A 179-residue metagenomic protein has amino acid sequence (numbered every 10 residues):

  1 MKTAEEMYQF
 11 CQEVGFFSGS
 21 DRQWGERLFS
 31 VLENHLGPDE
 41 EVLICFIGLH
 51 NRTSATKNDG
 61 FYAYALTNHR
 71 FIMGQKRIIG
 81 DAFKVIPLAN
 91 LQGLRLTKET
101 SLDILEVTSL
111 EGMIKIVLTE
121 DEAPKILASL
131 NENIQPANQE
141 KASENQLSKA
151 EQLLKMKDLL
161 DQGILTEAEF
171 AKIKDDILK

Functional and structural regions predicted by a protein language model:
M1-F61, I72-K155: Acidic, Ser/Thr- and proline-rich intrinsically disordered linker/docking segments of eukaryotic scaffolds
F61-Y62, D161: Short loop/turn microsegments at loop-to-beta-strand junctions
S143-K179: Cys/His-rich metal-coordination motifs, chiefly Zn-binding "fingers/knuckles"
